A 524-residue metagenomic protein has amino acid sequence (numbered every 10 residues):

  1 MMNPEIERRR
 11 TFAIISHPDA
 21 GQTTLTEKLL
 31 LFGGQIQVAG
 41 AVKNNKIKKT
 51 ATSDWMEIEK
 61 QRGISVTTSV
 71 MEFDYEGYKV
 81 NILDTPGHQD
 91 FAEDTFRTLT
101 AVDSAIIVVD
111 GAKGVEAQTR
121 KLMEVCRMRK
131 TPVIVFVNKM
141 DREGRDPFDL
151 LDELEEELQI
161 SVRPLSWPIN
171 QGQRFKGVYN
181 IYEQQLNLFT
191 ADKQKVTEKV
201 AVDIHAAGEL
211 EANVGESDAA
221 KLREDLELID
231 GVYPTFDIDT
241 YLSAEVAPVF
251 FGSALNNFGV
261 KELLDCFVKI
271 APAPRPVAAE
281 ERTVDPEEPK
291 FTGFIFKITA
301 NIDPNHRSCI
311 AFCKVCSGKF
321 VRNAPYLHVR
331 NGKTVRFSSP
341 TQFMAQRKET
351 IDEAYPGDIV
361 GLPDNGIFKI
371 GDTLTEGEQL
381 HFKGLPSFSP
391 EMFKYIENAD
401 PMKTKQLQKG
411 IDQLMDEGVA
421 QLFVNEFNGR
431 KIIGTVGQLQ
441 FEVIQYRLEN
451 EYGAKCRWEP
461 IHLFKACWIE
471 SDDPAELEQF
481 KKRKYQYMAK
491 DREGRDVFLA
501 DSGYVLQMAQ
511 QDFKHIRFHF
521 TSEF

Functional and structural regions predicted by a protein language model:
M1-F524: Structural and coupling elements of P-loop NTPases
